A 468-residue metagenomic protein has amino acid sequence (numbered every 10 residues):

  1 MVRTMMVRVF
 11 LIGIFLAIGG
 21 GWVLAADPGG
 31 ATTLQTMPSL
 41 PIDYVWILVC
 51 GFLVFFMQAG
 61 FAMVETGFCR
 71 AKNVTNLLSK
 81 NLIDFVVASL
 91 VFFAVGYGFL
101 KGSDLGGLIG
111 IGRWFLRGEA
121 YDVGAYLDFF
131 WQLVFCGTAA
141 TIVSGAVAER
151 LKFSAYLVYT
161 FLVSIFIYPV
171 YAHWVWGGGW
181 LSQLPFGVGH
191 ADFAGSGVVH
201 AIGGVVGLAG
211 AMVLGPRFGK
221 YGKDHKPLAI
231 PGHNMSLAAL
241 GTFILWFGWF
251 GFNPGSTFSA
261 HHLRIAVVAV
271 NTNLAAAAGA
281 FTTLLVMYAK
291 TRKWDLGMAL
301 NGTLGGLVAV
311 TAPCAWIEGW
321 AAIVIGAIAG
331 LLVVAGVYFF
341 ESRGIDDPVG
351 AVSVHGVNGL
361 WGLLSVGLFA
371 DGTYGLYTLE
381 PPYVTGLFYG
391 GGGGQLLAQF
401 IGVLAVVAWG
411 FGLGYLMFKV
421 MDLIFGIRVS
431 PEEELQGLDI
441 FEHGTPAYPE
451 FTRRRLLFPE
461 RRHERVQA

Functional and structural regions predicted by a protein language model:
M1-D27: N-terminal secretory/membrane targeting signals
W22-A468: Glycine- and aromatic-enriched membrane alpha-helices
